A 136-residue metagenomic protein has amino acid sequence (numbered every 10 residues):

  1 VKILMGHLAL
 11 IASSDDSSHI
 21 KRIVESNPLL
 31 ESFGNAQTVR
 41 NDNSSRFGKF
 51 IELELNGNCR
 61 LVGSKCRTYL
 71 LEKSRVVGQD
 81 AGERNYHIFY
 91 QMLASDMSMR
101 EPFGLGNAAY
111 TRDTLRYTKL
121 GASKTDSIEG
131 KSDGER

Functional and structural regions predicted by a protein language model:
V1-R136: N-terminal switch/interaction subdomains of large nucleotide-dependent motors and GTPases
